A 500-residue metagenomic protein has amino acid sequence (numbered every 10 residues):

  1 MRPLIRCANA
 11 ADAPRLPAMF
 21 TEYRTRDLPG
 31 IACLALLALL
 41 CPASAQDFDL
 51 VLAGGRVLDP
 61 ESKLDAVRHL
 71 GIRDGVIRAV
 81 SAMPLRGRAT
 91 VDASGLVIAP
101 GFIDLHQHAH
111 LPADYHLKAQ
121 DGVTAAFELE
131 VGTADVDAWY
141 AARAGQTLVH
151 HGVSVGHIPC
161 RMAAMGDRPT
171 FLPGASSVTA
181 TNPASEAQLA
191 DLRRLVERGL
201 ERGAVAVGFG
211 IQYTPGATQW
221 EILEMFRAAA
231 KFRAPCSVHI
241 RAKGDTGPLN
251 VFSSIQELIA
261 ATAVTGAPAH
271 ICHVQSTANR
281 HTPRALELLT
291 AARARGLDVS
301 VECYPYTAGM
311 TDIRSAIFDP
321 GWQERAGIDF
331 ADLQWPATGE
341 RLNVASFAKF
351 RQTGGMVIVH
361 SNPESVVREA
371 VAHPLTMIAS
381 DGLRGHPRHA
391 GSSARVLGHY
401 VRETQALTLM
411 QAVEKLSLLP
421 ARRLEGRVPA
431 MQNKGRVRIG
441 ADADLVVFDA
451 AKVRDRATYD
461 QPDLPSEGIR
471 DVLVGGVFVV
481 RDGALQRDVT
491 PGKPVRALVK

Functional and structural regions predicted by a protein language model:
M1-A10: Conserved N-terminal entry element of GNAT/NAT acetyltransferase domains
M19-L28: Helix-loop element at the rim of GNAT/NAT acetyltransferase active sites that forms part of the acceptor-substrate
C33-L34, A43-R68, R73, A82 (+3 more regions): Active-site microenvironment of metallo-dependent hydrolases
M83-A99: Active-site metal-binding motif and surrounding structural segment of the metallo-beta-lactamase
A93-I98, P112-G208, L297, Y306: Divalent-metal coordination cores built from histidine and acidic residues
G101-H108: Metallo-beta-lactamase
R161-R168, A175-A217, I259-A263, A267-L409: Active-site neighborhoods of metal-dependent hydrolases
L189-A190, R198-Q256: Divalent metal-binding pocket/active-site signature
